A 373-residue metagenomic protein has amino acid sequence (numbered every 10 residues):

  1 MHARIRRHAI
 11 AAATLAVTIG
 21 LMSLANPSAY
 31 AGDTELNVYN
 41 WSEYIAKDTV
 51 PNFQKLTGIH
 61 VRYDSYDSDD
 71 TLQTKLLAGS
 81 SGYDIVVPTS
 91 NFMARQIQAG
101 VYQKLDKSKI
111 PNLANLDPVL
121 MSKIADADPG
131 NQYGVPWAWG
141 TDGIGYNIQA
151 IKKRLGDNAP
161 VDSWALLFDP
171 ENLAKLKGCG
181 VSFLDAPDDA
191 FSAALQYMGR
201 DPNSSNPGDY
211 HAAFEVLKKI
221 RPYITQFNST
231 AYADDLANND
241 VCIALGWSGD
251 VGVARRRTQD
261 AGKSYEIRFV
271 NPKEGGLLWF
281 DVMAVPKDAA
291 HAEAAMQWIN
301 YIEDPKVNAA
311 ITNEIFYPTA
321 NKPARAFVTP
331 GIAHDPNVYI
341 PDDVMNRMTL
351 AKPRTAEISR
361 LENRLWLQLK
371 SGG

Functional and structural regions predicted by a protein language model:
Y30-Q96: Early extracytoplasmic/lumenal segment of secretory-pathway proteins
S81-I85, Q103-S108, N112-Q149: A structural signal for short loop-to-beta-strand junctions that line the ligand-binding cleft of periplasmic/secreted
I97-L105, S122-I124, D128-N131, Y223 (+2 more regions): Ligand-binding "clamshell"
Q103-A114, A165, A261-L277, P286-D288: Short beta-strand->loop
G145-A150, Q196-G199, W279-H291, A310: A bilobed periplasmic-binding-protein/Venus flytrap-type ligand-binding module shared by bacterial periplasmic
C179-A194, M198-V270: Ligand-binding pocket segment of bilobal, Venus flytrap-like solute-binding proteins
D234, D342-G373: Conserved C-terminal helix/tail region of periplasmic/extracytoplasmic solute-binding proteins
P286-R347: Mature extracytoplasmic/periplasmic domains
